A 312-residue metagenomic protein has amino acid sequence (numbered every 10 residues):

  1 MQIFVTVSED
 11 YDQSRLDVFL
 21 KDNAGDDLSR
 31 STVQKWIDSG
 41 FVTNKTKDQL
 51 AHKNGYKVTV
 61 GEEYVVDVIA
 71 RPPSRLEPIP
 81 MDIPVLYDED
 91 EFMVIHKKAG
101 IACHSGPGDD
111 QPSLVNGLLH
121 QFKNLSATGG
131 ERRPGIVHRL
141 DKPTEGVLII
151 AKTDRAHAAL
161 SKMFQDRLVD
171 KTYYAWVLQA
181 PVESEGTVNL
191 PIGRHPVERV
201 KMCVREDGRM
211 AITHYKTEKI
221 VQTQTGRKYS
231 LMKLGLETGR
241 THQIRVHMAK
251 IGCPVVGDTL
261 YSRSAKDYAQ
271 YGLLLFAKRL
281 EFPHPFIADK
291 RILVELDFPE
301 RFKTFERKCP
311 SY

Functional and structural regions predicted by a protein language model:
M1-Y312: RNA pseudouridine synthases
